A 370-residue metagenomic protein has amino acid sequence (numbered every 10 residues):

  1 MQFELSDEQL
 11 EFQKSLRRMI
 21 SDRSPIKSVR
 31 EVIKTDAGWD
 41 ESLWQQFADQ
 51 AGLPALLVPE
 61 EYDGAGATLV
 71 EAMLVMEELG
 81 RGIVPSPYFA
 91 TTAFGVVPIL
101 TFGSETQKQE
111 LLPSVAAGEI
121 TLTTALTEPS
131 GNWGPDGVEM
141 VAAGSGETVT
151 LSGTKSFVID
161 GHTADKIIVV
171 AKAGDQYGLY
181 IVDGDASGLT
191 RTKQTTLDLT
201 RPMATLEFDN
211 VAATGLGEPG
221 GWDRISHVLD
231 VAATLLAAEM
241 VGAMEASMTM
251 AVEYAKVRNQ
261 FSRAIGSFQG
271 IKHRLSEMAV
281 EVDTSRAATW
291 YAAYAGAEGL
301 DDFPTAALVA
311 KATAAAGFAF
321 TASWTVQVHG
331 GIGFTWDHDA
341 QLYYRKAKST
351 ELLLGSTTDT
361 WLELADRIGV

Functional and structural regions predicted by a protein language model:
M1-I83, F102-E105, S114, G118-E119 (+2 more regions): Alpha-helical interface subdomain recognition
G66-V75, G134-V138, V182, N210-A212 (+1 more regions): Structural signature of FAD isoalloxazine-binding scaffolds in flavoprotein oxidoreductases
S86-T106: N-terminal glycine-rich flavin-associated loop
T101-G103, A143, V169-K172, I181-G184 (+1 more regions): Short beta-strand-to-turn element immediately C-terminal to the catalytic PLP-Schiff-base lysine in fold type I
G118-P129: A short, Trp-centered hydrophobic/proline-enriched beta-strand micro-motif
I120, G134-V138, T163-D165, Q176 (+3 more regions): A generic structural signal for well-ordered coil/turn residues at beta-strand boundaries that shape enzyme active-site
A125, S152-L189: A short core secondary-structure module
G137-E139, F157-V158, D183-G217: Flexible, small-/acidic-enriched active-site or ligand-binding loops
